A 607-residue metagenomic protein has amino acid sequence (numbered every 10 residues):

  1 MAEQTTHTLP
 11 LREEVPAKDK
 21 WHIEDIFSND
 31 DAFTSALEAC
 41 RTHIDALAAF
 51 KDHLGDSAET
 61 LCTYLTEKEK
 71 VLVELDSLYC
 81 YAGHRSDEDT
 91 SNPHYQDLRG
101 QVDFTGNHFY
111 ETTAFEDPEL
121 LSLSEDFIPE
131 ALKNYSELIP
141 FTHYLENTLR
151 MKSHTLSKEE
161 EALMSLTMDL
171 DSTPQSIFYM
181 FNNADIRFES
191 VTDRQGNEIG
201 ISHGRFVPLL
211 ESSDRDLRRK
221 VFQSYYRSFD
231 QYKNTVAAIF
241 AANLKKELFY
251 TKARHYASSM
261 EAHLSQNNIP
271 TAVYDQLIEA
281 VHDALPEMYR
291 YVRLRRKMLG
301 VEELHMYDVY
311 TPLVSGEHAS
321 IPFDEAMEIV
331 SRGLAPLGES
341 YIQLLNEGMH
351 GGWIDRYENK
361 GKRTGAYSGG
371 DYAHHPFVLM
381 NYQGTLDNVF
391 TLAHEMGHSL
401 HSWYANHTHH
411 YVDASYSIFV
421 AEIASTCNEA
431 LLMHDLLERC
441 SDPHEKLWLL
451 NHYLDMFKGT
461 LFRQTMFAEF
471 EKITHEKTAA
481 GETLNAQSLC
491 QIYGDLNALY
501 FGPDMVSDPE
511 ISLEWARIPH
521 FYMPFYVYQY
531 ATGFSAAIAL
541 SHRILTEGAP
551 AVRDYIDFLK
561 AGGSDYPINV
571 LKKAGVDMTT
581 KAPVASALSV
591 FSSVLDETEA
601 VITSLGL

Functional and structural regions predicted by a protein language model:
M1-G316, V601-L607: A well-structured
E14-A17, E24, L120-L123, H143-T155 (+7 more regions): C-terminal, non-catalytic "cap/extension" segments appended to globular domains
L294, M298-P336, I342, F377 (+5 more regions): Long, K/E/R/D-enriched contiguous segments that form extended
G316-I321, I354-H374: Catalytic zinc-binding patch centered on the HExxH motif and its immediate surroundings that defines zinc-dependent
A319-I321, A373-A393: Short pre-active-site segment immediately N-terminal to the catalytic Zn-binding motif
R332-Q343, A366-G369, H398, S402-H410 (+1 more regions): Conserved helix-loop functional segments at active or binding sites
T391, S402-T426: Post-HEXXH active-site segment of zinc metalloproteases
Y416-H444, Y453-D455, G459, G533: Post-HExxH zinc-binding segment in Zn-dependent metallohydrolases
